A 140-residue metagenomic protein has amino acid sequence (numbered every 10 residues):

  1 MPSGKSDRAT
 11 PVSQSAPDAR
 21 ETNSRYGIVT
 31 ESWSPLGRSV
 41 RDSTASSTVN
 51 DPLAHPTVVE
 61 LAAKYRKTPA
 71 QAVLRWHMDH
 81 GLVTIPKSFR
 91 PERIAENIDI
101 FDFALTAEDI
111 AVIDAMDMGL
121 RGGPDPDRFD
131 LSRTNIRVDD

Functional and structural regions predicted by a protein language model:
M1-D140: Beta/alpha (TIM)-barrel catalytic core signal, keyed to glycine-rich beta->alpha loops juxtaposed to Asp/Glu that bind
